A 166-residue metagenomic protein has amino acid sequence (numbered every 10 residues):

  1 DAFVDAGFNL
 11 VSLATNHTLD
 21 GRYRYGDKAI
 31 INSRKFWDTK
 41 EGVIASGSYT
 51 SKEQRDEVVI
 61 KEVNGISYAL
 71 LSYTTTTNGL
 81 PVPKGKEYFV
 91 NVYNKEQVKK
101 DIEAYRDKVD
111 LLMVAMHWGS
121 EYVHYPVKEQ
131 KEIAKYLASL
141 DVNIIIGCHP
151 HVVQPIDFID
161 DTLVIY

Functional and structural regions predicted by a protein language model:
D1-Y166: Acidic, metal/ion-coordinating pockets
